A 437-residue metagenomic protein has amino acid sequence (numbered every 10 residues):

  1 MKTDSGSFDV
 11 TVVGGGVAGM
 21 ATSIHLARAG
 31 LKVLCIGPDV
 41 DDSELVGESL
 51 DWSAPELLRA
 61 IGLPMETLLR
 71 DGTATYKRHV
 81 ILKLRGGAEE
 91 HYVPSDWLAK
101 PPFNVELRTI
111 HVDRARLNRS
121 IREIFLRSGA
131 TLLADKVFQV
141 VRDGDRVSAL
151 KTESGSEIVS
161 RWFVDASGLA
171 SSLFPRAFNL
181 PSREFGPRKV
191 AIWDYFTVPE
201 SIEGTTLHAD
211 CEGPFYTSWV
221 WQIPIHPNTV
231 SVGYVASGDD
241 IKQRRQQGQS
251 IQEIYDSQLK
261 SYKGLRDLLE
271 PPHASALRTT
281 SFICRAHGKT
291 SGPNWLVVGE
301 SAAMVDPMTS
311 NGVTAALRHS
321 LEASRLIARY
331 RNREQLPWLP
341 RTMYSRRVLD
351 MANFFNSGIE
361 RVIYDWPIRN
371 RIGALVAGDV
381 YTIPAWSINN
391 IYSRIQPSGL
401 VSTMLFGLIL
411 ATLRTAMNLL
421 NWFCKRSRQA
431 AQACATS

Functional and structural regions predicted by a protein language model:
T3-G16: Beta1/beta-strand and adjacent pyrophosphate-binding region of the FAD-binding site in flavoprotein oxidoreductases
G19-M20: N-terminal Rossmann-fold NAD(P) dinucleotide-binding loop
A27-V46: Glycine-rich FAD pyrophosphate-binding loop
S43-A88: N-terminal FAD cofactor-binding segment of flavoenzymes
K100-E123, K242-Q247: Short beta-strand to alpha-helix junction loop
I124-G264: Predominantly flavin-linked oxidoreductase catalytic cores and closely associated redox partners
E157, K242-L326, R331-T342, L349: FAD/FMN-dependent oxidoreductases across multiple families
R325-S437: C-terminal helical "tail/cap" subdomain of flavin- and related membrane-associated enzymes
